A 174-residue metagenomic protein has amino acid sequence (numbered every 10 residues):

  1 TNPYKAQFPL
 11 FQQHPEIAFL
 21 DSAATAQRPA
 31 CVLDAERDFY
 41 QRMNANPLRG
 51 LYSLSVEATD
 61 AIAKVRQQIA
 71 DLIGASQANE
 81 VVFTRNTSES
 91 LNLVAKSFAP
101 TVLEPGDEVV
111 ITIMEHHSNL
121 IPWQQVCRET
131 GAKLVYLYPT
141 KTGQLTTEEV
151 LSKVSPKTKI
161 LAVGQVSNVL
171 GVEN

Functional and structural regions predicted by a protein language model:
T1-N174: Pyridoxal 5′-phosphate
